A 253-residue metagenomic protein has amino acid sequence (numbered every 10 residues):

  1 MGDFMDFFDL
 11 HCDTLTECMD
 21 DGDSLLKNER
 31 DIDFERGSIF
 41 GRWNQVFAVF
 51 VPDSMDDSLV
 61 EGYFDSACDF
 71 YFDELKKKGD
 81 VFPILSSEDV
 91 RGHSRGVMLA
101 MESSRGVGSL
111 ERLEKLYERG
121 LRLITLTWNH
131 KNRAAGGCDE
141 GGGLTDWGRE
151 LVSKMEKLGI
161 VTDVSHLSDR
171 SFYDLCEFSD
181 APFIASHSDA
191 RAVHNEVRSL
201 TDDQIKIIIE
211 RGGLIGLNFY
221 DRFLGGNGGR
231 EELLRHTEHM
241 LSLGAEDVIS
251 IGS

Functional and structural regions predicted by a protein language model:
M1-D146, R191, N195-G252: N-terminal hydrophobic targeting/anchoring segments and the immediately downstream early-domain regions of hydrolases
F7, G159-V161, F183, S250: Hydrophobic "anchor" residues on beta-strands that sit immediately upstream of conserved functional sites
L75, L144-L158, L175-A185, L243: Alpha-helix-loop-beta-strand connector modules within alpha/beta enzyme cores
F82-P83, T125, I160-L167: Catalytic beta/alpha-barrel core
S109-L113, S168-A181, H194: Distinct, well-ordered alpha-helical segments
G143-W147, D163-S171, L175, L200: Short, contiguous, pocket-lining structural segments that sit at or immediately flank catalytic/ligand-binding sites
T162, F178, I208-G212: Short gly/pro-enriched beta-turn/loop segments at secondary-structure junctions
